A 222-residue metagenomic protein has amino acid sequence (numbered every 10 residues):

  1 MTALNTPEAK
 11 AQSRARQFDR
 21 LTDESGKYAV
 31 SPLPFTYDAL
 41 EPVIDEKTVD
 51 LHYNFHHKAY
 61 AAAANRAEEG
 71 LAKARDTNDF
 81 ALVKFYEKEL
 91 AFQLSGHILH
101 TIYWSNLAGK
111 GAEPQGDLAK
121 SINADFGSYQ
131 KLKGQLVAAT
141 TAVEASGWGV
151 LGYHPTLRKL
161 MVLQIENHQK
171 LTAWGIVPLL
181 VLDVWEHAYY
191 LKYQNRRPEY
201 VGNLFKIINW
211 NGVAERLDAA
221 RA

Functional and structural regions predicted by a protein language model:
M1-Q12: N-terminal export signals
E8-A9, S105-P114, K192-R197: Short helix-capping/linker segments at secondary-structure and domain boundaries
A15-Y37: Acidic, low-complexity proline/glycine-rich segments
D23, K27, F55, R66-R75 (+2 more regions): All-alpha RGS (Regulator of G-protein Signaling) helical domain and cognate RGS-like helical scaffolds
P32, Y53, Q164: Pocket-edge structural micro-motifs
P42-K58, N78-I98, N167-Q169, W174-L182: Alpha-helical scaffold segments that form or flank carboxylate-/histidine-based iron centers
A138-Q194, Y200-N211: An amphipathic alpha-helical core segment
N211-G212, R216, A220-A222: Low-complexity, Gly/Ser/Thr/Pro-rich intrinsically disordered linker/tail segments
